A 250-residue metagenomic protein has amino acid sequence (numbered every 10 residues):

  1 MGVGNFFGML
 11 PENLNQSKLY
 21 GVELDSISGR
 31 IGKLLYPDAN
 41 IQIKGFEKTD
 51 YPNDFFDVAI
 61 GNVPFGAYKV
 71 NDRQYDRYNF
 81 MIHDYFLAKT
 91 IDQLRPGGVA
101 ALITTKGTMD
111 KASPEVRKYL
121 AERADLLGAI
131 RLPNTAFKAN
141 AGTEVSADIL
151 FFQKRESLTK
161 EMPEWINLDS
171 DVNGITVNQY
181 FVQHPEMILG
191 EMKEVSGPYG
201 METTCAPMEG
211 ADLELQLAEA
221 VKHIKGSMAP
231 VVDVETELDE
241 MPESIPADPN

Functional and structural regions predicted by a protein language model:
M1-G61, G66-Y68, F80, G97 (+2 more regions): Conserved S-adenosyl-L-methionine
V22-S26, N79-K138, V145-F152: Conserved Class I SAM-dependent methyltransferase catalytic core
K48-Y51, T135-A139, P198: A short acidic, often aromatic-flanked loop/helix-cap motif at beta-alpha or helix-coil junctions that lines enzyme
P64, N134, R155: Flexible loop residues that form catalytic and substrate-binding hotspots at small-molecule/glycan-binding clefts
Y68-D72, A112-S113: Conserved ATPase-coupling elements of RecA-like P-loop NTPase cores
R73-Y78: Short glycine-enriched, charge-decorated loop/helix-capping segments at active-site entrances that position
A139-M241: Flexible, glycine-/basic-rich loop-and-beta segments that form/coincide with the SAM-dependent methyltransferase
A247-N250: Charged, non-catalytic accessory extensions
